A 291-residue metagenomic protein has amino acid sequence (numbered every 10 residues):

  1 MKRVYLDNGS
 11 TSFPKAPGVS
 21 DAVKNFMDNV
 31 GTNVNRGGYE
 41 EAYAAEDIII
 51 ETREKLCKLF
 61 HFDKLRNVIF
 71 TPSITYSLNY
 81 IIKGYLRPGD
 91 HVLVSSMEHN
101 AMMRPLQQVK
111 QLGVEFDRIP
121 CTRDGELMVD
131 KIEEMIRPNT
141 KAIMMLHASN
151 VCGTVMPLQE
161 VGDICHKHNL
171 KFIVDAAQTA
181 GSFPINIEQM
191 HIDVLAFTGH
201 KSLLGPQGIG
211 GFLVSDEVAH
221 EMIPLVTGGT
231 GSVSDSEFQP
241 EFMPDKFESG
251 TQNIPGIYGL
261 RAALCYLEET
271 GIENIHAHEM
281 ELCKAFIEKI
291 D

Functional and structural regions predicted by a protein language model:
M1-D291: Pyridoxal 5′-phosphate
